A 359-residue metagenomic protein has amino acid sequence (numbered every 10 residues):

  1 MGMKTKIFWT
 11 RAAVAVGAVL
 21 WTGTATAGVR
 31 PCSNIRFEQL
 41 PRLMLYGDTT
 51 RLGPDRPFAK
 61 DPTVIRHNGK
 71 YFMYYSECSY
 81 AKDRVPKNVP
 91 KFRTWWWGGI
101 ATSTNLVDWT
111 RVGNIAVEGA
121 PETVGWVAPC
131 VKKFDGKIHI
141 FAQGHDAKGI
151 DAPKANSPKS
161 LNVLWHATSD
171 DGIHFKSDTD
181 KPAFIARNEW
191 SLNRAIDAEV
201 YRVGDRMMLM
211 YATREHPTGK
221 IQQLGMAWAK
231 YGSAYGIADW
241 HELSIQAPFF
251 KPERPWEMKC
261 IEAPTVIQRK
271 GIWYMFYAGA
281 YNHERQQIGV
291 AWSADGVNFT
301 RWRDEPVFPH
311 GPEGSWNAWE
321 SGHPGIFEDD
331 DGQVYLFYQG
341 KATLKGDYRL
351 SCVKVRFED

Functional and structural regions predicted by a protein language model:
M3-A13: Bacterial N-terminal signal peptides that target proteins for export
A12-W21: Bacterial N-terminal signal peptides
A27-W126, K132-N193, Y201-K259, I267-N317 (+1 more regions): Beta-rich carbohydrate-recognition and catalytic domains
A263: Active-site/pore-lining binding-face segments in mid-to-C-terminal subdomains
E320-I326: A short, acidic, amphipathic alpha-helical segment used as a generic capping/interface helix at domain edges
